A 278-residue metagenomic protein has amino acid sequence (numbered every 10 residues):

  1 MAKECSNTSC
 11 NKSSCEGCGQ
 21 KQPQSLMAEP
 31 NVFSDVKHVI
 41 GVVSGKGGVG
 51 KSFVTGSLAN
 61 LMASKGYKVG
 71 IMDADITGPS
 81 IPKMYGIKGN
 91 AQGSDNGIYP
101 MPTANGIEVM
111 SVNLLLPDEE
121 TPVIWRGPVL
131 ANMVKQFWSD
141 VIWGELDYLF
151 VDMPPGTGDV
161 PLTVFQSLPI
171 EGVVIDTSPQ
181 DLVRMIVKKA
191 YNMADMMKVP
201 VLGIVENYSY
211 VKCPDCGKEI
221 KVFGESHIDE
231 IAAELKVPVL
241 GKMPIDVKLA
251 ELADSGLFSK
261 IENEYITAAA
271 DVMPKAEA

Functional and structural regions predicted by a protein language model:
A2-L26, M193-A278: C-terminal lobe/tail of nucleotide-utilizing enzymes
N31-K37: Phosphate-binding P-loop
H38-I76, Y191, M197: Walker A/P-loop phosphate-binding motif and the immediately C-terminal alpha-helix
V49-S57, G78-P82, M153-P161, V183-I186: Short glycine/serine/threonine-rich phosphate/pyrophosphate-binding segments that cradle anionic phosphate groups
V69, A74-E120, A131: Phosphate-binding loop that captures ATP/GTP phosphates
M110, V134, M153, Q166 (+1 more regions): Glycine-rich phosphate-binding loops of nucleotide-dependent enzymes
L116-V164: Phosphate-binding/switch loop-helix module in NTP-utilizing enzymes
G144-V151, T157, P169-A190: Conserved Switch II/interswitch segment of TRAFAC-class P-loop GTPases
